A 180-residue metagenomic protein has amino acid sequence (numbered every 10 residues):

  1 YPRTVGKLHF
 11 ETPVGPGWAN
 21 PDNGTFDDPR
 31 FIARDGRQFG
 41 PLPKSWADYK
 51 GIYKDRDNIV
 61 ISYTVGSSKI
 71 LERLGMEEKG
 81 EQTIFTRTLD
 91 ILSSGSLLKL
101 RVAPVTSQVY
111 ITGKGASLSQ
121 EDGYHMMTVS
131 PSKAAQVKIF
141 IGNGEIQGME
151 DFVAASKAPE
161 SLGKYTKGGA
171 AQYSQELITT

Functional and structural regions predicted by a protein language model:
Y1-T88, L92: Extended polysaccharide-engagement surfaces of secreted carbohydrate-active enzymes
S45-K54, G115-Q120, Q175-E176: Short, exposed beta-strand/loop patches in secreted or surface proteins that constitute
N58-V60, Q82-T88, L97, Y124-M126 (+1 more regions): Intrinsic-disorder/low-complexity, polar/charged segments enriched in Ser/Thr/Lys/Arg/Asp/Glu/Gln
Y63, V109-I111: Short aromatic-centered micro-motifs
I70, S96-L98, V109, I146-G148: Intrinsically disordered, low-complexity acidic/polar segments
D90-Q108: Surface-exposed beta-strand/loop patches in extracellular or lumenal glycoproteins
T106-S107, A116-G163: Extended acidic/polar, glycine-enriched regions that form or flank non-catalytic beta-rich accessory modules
G169-T180: Beta-propeller domains with acidic blade repeats across secreted/periplasmic ectodomains and cytosolic WD/CNH propellers
